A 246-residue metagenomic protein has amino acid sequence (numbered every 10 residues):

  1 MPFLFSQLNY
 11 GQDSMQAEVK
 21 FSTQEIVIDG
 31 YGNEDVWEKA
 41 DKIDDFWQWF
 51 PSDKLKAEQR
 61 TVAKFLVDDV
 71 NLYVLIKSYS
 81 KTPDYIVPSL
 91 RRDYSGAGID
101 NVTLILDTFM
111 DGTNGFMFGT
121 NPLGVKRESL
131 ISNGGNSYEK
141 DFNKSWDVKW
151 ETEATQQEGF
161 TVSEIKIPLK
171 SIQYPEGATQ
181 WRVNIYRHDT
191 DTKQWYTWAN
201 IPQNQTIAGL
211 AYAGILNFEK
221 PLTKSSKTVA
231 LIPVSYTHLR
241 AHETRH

Functional and structural regions predicted by a protein language model:
M1-L4: Bacterial N-terminal signal peptides
Y10-R240: Structural preference for beta-rich elements and adjacent junctions enriched in aromatics
A241-H246: A short, hydrophobic C-terminal helix/tail in secreted or cell-surface proteins
